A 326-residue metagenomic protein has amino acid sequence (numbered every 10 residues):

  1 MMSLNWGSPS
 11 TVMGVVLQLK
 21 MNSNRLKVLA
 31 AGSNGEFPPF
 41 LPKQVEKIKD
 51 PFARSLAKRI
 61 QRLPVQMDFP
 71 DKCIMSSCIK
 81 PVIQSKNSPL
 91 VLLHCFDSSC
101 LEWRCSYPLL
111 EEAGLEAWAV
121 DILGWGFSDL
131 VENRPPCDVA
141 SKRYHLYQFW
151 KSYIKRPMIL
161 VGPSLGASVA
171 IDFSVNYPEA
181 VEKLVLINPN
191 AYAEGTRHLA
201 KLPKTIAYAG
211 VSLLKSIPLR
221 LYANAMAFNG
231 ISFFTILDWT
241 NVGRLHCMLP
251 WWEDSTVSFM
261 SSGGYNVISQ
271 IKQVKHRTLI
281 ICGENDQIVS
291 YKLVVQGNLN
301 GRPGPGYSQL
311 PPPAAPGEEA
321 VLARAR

Functional and structural regions predicted by a protein language model:
M1-S33: N-terminal chloroplast transit peptides
S3-L4, S8, Q296-R326: Catalytic active-site module of serine/aspartate enzymes centered on a nucleophile-bearing elbow/loop
W6, K49-S85, E111-G162, N176-Y177: Active-site loop/oxyanion-hole signature of alpha/beta-hydrolase fold enzymes
N87, C95-C105, A117: Serine-hydrolase catalytic-loop signature spanning alpha/beta hydrolases and amidase-signature enzymes
I171-L214: Flexible "cap/lid" loop of the alpha/beta hydrolase fold
T240-V267: Hydrophobic, aromatic-rich cap/lid helix
V267, H276, S290-N298: Short alpha-helix in the alpha/beta-hydrolase fold that links the catalytic acid
V274-K275, I280-C282, D286: Short beta-strand/loop motif that positions the catalytic acidic residue of the alpha/beta-hydrolase fold
